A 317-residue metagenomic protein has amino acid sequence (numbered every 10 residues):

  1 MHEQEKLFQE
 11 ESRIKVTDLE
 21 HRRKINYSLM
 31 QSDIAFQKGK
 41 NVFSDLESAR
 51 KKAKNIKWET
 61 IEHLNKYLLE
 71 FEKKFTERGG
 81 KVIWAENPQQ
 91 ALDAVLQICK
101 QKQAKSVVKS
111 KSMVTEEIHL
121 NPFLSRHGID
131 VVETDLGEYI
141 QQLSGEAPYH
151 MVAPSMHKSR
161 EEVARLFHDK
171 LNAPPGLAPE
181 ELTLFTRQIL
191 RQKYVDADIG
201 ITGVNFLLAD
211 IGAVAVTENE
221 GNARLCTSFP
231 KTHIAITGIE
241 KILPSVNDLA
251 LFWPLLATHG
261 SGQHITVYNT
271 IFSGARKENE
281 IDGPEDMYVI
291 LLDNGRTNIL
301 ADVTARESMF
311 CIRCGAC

Functional and structural regions predicted by a protein language model:
M1-R306: The feature marks the mature, well-folded catalytic cores of soluble enzymes
A305-C317: Cysteine-centered iron-sulfur cluster-binding motifs in ferredoxin-type domains/subunits of redox enzymes
